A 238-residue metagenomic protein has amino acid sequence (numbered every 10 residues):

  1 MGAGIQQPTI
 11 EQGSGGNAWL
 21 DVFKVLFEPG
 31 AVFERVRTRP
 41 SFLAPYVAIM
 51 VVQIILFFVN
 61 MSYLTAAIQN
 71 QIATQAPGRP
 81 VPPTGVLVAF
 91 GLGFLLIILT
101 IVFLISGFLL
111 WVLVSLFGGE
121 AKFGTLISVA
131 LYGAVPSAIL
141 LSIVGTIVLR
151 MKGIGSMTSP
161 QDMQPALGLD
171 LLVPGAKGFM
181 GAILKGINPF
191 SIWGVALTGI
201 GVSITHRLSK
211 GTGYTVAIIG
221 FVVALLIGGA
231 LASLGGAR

Functional and structural regions predicted by a protein language model:
M1-G16: Low-complexity, intrinsically disordered extramembrane tails and loops of integral membrane proteins
G2-Q6, R39-A48, G93, I97-G124 (+4 more regions): Selective transmembrane helix interface/packing segments
Q7, R79-P82, Q164, V173: Intrinsic-disorder/low-complexity coil detector
E11-G13, L87-L92, A176-G181: Short juxtamembrane and helix-loop transition motifs at transmembrane-helix boundaries in membrane proteins
A18, V25-I139: Selected alpha-helical membrane-embedding segments in polytopic membrane proteins
L20-D21, F190: Short, surface-exposed alpha-helical recognition segments that flank or form part of ligand/macromolecule-binding
G124-R238: Hydrophobic alpha-helical transmembrane segments and adjacent short intramembrane/lumenal linkers of inner/organellar
